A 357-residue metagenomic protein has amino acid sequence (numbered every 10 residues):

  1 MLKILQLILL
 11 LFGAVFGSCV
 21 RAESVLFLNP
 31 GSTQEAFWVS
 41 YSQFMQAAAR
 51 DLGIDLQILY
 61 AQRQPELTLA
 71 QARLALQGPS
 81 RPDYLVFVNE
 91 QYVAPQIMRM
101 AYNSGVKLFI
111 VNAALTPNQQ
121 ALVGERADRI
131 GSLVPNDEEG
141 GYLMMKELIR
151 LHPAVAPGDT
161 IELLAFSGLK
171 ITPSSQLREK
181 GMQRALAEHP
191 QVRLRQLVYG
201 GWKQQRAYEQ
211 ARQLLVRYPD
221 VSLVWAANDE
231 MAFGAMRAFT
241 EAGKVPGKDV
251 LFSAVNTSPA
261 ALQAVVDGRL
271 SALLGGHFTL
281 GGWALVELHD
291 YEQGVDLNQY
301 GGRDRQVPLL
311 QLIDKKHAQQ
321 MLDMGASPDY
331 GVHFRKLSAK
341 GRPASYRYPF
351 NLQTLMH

Functional and structural regions predicted by a protein language model:
S24-F44, A48, Q57-Q71, N89-Y92 (+1 more regions): Extracytoplasmic "Venus flytrap"
L28, P79-N89, K107-N112, L164-A165 (+4 more regions): Periplasmic-binding protein-like
A36-L52, G140-E147, P173-V192, Q210 (+2 more regions): Short, solvent-exposed amphipathic alpha-helices that sit in or adjacent to ligand/effector-binding or catalytic
L67-D83, Y92, Y208-D220: Short, well-structured alpha-helical segments in soluble
T68, G131-I161, A207, T257 (+2 more regions): Hydrophobic alpha-helical segments within soluble ligand-binding/sensing domains
R99-E139, A261-L262: Flexible loop/hinge segments that line or gate small-molecule binding clefts
L108-Q120, W225-L270, T279: Venus flytrap/periplasmic-binding-protein-like
F166-K170, W283-H357: Hinge/cleft segment of the Venus flytrap/periplasmic-binding protein
